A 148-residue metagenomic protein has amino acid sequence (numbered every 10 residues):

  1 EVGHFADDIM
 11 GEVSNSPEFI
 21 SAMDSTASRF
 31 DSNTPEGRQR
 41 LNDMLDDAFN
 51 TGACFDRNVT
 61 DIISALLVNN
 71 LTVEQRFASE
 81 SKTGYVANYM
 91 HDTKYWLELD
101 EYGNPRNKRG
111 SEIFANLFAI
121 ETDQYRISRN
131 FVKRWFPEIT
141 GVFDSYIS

Functional and structural regions predicted by a protein language model:
E1-S148: Active-site-flanking segments in enzyme catalytic domains
